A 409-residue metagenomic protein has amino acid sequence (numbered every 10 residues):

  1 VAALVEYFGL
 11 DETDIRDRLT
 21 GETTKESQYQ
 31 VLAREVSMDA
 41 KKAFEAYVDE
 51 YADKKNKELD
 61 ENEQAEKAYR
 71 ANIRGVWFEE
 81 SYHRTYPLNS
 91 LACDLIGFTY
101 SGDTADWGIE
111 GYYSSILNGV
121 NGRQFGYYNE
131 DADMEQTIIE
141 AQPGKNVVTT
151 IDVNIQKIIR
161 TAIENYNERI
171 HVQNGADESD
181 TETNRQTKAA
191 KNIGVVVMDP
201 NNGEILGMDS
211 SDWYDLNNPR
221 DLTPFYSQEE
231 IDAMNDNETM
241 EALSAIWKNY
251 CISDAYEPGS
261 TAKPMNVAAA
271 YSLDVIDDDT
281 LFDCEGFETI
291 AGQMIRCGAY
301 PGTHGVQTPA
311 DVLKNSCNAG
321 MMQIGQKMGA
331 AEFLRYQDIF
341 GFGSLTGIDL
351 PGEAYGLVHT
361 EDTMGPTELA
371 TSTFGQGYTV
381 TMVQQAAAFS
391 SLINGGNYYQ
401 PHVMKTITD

Functional and structural regions predicted by a protein language model:
A2, E6, D17, R34 (+19 more regions): Solvent-exposed, polar/charged alpha-helical surfaces in well-ordered, non-transmembrane soluble domains, broadly
A2-F8, I15-G144, E168: Small/polar-residue-rich segments within soluble enzyme cores
E12-L19, K55-K57, Y69, I73-S81 (+5 more regions): Surface-exposed patches in mature extracellular/periplasmic domains of secreted proteins
Y29, A132-I193, N201: Conserved, well-ordered alpha-helix/loop/beta-strand core segments that scaffold catalytic motifs
V31-E35, W77, D94-F98, V148-T150 (+3 more regions): Soluble periplasmic/extracytoplasmic beta-strand elements of cell-envelope proteins
K42-E58, T161-A176, S211-L222, G298-A299: Short regulatory "switch" loops immediately downstream of catalytic or recognition motifs within protein catalytic
N56-K67, G175-R185, P224-S244, K248: Surface-exposed intrinsically disordered loops and tails
E130-I138, I193, P200-T261, M265-D409: Beta-lactam-recognizing serine transpeptidase/beta-lactamase-like catalytic domain environment
